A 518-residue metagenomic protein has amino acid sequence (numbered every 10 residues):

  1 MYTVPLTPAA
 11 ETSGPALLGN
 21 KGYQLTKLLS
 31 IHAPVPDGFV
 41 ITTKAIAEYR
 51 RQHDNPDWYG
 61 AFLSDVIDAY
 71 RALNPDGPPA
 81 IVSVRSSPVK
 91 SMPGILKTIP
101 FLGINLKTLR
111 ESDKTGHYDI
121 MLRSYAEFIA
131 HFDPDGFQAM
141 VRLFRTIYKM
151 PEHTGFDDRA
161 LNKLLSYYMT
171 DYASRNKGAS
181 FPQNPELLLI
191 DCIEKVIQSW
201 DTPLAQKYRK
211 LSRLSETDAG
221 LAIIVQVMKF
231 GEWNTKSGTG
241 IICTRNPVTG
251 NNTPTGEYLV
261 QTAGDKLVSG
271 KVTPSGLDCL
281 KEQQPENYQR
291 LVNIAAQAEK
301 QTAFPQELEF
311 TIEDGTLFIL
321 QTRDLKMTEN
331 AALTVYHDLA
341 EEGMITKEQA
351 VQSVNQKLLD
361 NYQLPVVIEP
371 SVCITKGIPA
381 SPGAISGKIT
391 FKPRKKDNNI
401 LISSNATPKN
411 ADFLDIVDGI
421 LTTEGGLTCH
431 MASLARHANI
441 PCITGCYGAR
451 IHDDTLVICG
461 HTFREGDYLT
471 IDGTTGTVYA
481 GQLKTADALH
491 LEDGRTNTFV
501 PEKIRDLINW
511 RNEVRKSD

Functional and structural regions predicted by a protein language model:
M1-T375, K392-I400, N405-D418, E424-A438 (+4 more regions): Nucleotide/phosphate-binding sheet-loop regions of phosphoryl- and nucleotidyl-transfer enzymes
Q363-A384, R505-D518: Flexible inter-domain linker/hinge segments
S386, T390-F391: Hydrophobic, helix-rich cores of sensory/ligand-binding and other regulatory modules that couple small-molecule
I451, C459-D518: Internal insertion modules embedded within essential enzymes
